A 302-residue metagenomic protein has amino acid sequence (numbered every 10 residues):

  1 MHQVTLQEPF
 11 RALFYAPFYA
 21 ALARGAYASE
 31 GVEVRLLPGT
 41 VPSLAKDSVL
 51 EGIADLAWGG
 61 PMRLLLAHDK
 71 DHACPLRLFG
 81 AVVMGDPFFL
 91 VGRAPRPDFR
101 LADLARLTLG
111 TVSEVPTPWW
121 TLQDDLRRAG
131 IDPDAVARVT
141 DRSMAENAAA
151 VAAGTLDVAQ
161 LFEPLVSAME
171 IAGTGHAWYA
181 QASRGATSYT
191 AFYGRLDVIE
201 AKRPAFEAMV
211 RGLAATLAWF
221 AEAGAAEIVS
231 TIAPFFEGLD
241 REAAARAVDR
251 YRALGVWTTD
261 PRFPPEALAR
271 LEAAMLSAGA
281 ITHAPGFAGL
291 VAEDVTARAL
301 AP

Functional and structural regions predicted by a protein language model:
H2-D132, R138-D141, D157-E163, H176 (+1 more regions): Short, glycine-/small- and polar/acidic-enriched structural segments that line small-molecule recognition paths
E8, V82-G92, E170-I199, F206 (+4 more regions): Periplasmic-binding protein-like
A23, A28, R127, E170 (+2 more regions): Short polybasic/polar patches that bind polyanions
I53-A54, W58, A152-A153, Y251-P265 (+1 more regions): Short amphipathic alpha-helical segments at helix boundaries and their inter-helical linkers
E146-F236: Pocket-lining segment of extracytoplasmic ligand-binding domains
K202-T282: Secondary-structure end/capping motifs
E272-P302: Conserved C-terminal helix/tail region of periplasmic/extracytoplasmic solute-binding proteins
